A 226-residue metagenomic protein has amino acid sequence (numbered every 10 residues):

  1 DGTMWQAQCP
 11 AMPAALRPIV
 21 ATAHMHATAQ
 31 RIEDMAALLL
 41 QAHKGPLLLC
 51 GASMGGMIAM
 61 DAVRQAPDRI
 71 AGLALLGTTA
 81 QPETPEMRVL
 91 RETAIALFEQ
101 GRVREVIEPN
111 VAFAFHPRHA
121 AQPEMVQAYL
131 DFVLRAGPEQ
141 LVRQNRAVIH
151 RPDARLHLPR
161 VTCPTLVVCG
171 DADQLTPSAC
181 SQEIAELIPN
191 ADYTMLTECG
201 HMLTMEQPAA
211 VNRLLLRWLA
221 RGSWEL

Functional and structural regions predicted by a protein language model:
T3-C50, R64-A66, R213-L216: Active-site loop/oxyanion-hole signature of alpha/beta-hydrolase fold enzymes
I32, M60, R64-E108, F113: Flexible "cap/lid" loop of the alpha/beta hydrolase fold
L48, A71-A74, P159: Residue in the alpha/beta-hydrolase core beta-strand immediately N-terminal to the catalytic nucleophile
G51-G55, A59: Gly/Ala-rich beta-loop-alpha elbow adjacent to hydrolase catalytic centers
E83-E86, G101-R160: Conserved alpha/beta-hydrolase catalytic His-Asp/Glu region
V161, V167-C169, D173: Short beta-strand/loop motif that positions the catalytic acidic residue of the alpha/beta-hydrolase fold
S178, Q182-H201: Catalytic histidine neighborhood in serine/cysteine hydrolases with alpha/beta-hydrolase-type architecture
C199-N212: Catalytic histidine-centered segment of alpha/beta-hydrolase-like enzymes
